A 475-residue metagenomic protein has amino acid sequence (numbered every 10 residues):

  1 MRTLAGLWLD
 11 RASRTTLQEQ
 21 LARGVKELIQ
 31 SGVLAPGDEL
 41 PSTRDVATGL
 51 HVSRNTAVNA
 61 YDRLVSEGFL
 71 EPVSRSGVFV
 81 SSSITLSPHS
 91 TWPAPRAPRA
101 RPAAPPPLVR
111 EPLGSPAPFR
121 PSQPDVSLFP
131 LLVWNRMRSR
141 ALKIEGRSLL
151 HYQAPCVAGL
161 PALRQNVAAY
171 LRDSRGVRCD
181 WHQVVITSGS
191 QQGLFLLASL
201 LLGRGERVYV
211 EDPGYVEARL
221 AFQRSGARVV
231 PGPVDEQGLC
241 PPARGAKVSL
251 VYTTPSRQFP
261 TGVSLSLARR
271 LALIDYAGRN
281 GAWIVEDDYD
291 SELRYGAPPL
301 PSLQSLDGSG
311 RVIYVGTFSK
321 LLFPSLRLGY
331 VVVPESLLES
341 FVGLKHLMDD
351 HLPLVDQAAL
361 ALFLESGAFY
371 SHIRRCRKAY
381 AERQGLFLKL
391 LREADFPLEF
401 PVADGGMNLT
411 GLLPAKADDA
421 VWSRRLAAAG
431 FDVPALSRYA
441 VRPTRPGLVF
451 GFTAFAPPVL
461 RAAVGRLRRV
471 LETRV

Functional and structural regions predicted by a protein language model:
M1-L142, S336, V342, H346-P353 (+9 more regions): N-terminal basic, amphipathic alpha-helical segments
R75, S305-S340, V355: Active-site PLP attachment segment
P124, P255-F259, K320, F455: Short glycine-rich anion-binding loops that position phosphate/pyrophosphate groups of nucleotides and phosphorylated
R138-K143, S148-G281, E292-L293, P298-S309 (+2 more regions): Conserved core of the PLP fold type I
V167, Y330, A358-E365: Helix-loop "lid/cap" segments that line or gate small-molecule binding pockets
